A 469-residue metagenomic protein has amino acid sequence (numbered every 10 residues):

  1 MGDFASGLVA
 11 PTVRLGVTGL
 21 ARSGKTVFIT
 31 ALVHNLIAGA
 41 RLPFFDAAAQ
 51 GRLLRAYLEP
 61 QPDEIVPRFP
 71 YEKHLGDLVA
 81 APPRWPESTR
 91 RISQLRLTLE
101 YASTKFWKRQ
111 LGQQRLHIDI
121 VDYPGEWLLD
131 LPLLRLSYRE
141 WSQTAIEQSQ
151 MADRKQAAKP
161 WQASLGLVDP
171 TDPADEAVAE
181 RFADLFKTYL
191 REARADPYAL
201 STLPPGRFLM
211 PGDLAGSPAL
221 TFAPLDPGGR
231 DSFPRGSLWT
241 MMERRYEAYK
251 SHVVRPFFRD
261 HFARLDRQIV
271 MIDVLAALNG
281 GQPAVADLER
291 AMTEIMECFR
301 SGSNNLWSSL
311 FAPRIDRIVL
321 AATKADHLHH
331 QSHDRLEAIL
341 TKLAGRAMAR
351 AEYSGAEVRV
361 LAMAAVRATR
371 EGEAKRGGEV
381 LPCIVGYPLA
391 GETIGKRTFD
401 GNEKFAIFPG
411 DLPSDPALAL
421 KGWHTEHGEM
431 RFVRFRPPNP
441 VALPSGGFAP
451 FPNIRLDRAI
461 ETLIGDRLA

Functional and structural regions predicted by a protein language model:
G2-F4, V9, N35-R314, H329 (+3 more regions): Switch- and interface-adjacent substructures of P-loop NTPase systems
L15-V33: Glycine-rich phosphate-binding P-loop
G16-T18, V270-D273, A321-K324: Conserved beta-strand segments of the P-loop GTPase G domain that flank and frequently precede/overlap
L32-I37, L133-Y138, V285, D334-L340 (+1 more regions): Short secondary-structure boundary/capping segments
D266, V358-V360, G377-A390, G401: Class I S-adenosyl-L-methionine
A321-L328, L361-E373: Short, conserved secondary-structure transition motifs
H327-E352: GTPase G-domain guanine-specificity segment
A347-Y353, V358, M363: Catalytic or ion-translocation cores adjacent to nucleophile or general acid/base/metal-coordination motifs in diverse
